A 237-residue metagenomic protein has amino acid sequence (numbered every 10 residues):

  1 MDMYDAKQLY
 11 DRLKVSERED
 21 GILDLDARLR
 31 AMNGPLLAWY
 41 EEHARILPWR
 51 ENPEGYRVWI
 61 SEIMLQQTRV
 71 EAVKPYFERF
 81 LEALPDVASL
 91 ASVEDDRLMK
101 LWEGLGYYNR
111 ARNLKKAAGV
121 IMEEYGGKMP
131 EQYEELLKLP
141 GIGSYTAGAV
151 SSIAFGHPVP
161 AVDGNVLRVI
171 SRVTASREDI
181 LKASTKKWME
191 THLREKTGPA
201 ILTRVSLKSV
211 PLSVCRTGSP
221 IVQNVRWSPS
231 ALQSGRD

Functional and structural regions predicted by a protein language model:
D2-Y10, K14: Mixed-charge, low-complexity intrinsically disordered regions
V15-A27, G34-P35, W39-I221, S230-G235: Catalytic cores of DNA base-excision repair glycosylases
